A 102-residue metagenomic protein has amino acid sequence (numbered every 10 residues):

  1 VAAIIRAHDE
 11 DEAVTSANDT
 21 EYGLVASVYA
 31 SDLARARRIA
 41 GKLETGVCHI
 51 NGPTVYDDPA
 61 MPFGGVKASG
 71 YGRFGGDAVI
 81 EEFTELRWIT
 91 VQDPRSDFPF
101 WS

Functional and structural regions predicted by a protein language model:
V1-S102: Conserved C-terminal structural/oligomerization subdomain of aldehyde/semialdehyde dehydrogenase
